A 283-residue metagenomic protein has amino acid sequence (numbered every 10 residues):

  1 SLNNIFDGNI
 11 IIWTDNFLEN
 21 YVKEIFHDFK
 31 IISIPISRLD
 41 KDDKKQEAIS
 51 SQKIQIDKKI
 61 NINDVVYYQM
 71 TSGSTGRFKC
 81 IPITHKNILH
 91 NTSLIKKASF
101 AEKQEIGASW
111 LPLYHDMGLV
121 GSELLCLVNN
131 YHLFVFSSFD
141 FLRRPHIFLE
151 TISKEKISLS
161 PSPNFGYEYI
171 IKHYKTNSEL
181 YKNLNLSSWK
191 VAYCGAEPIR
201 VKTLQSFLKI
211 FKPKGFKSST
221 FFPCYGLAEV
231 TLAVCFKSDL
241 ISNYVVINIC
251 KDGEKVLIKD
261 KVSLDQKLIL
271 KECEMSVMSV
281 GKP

Functional and structural regions predicted by a protein language model:
S1-Q46, P163-N164, Y169: Structural core segment of the AMP-binding/adenylate-forming
L2, N87, N91, S122 (+4 more regions): Alpha-helical scaffold elements adjacent to nucleotide-binding pockets in ATP/GTP-utilizing enzyme cores
S33-I34, S50-M70, R77, N91 (+1 more regions): Conserved pre-ATP/AMP-binding loop-to-beta segment of ANL
D57-K59, M275-P283: Short Gly/Pro-enriched turn/cap motifs at secondary-structure boundaries
V65, T71-S74, G107, S160 (+2 more regions): Conserved S/T- and glycine-rich ATP-binding loop of Class I adenylate-forming
S74, N130, A196: Conserved G/P- and acidic residue-centered "switch" motifs that form tight phosphate/ATP-binding loops in soluble
L89-I106, Y114-S158, H173-N177, K237: Conserved AMP-binding/adenylation subdomain of ANL enzymes
I157-S162, H173-E274: Gly/Ser/Thr-rich phosphate-binding loop
